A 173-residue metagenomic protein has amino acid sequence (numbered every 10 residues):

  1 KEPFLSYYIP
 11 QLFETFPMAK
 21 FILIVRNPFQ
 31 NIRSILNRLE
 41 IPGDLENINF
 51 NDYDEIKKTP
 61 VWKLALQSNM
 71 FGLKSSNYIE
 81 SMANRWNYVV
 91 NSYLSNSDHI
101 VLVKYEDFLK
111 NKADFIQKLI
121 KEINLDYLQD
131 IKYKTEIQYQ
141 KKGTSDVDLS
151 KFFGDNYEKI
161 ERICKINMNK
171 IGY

Functional and structural regions predicted by a protein language model:
K1-P42, R85-S97, V101: PAPS-dependent sulfotransferase catalytic domain
E2, E106-D107: Acidic side chains
D44-L45, K57-L102, F108-Y173: PAPS-dependent sulfotransferases, especially Golgi type II membrane carbohydrate sulfotransferases
N49: Conserved phosphoryl-transfer catalytic core
